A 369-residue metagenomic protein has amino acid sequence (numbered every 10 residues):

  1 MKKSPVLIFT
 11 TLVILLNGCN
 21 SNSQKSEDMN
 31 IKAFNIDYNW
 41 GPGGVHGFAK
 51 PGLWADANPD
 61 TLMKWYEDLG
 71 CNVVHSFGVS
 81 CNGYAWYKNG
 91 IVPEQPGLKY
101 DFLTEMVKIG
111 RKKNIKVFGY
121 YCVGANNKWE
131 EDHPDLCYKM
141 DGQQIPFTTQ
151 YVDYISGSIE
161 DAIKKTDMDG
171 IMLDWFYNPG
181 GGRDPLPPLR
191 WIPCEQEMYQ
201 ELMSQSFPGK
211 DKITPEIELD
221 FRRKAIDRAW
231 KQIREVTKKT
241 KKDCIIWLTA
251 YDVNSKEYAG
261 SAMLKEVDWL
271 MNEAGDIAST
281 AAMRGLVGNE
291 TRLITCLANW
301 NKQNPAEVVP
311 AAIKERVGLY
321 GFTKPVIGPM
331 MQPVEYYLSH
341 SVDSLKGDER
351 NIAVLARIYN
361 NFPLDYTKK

Functional and structural regions predicted by a protein language model:
A49-L69, G90-K113, D153, R228-K231: Aromatic- and glycine-enriched glycan-recognition loops and surfaces that form the carbohydrate-binding subsites
K50-A55, L103, K116-T166, D211 (+1 more regions): Active-site-adjacent "subsite" loops/lids of carbohydrate-active enzymes
K50-D68, Q150-A162, Y251-A262, S279-T280 (+1 more regions): Short, acidic/polar
A55-N82, K165-M168, V308-T323: Catalytic domains of carbohydrate-active enzymes, especially glycoside hydrolases
E67-Y100, A125-H133: Aromatic-lined carbohydrate-binding/catalytic grooves of carbohydrate-active enzymes
K116-N126, M172-F176, I217-E257, M271-A274 (+1 more regions): Aromatic-lined carbohydrate-recognition surfaces of secreted/lumenal glycan-active proteins
W129, H133-L136, G181-G182, W230-I233 (+2 more regions): Substrate-binding cleft/loops of secretory-pathway carbohydrate-active enzymes
D276-T280, C296-K369: Substrate-binding cleft of secreted/luminal carbohydrate-active enzymes
